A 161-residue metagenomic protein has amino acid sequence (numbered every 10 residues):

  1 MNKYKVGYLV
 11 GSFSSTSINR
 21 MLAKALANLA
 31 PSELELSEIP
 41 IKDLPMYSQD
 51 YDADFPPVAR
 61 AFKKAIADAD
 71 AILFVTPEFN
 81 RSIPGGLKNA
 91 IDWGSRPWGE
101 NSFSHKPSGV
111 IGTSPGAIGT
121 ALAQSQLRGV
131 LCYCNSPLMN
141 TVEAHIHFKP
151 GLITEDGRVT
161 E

Functional and structural regions predicted by a protein language model:
M1-G7, P137-E161: Glycine-rich phosphate/pyrophosphate-binding loop and the adjoining helix
N2-P31: N-terminal beta1-alpha1 ligand-phosphate binding loop
K5, E35, P107: Residues at the starts of beta-strands that form the adenosine-phosphate
S15-I18, Y47, S82-I83, G119-T120: Secondary-structure boundary/capping motif
P31-S37, S136-P137: A generic structural motif
I41-V58, I153: N-terminal beta-loop-helix "entrance" segment that forms/cooperates in small-molecule cofactor or anionic ligand
F55-N135: Helix-loop-strand module that forms the ligand-binding subsite of alpha/beta enzymes
